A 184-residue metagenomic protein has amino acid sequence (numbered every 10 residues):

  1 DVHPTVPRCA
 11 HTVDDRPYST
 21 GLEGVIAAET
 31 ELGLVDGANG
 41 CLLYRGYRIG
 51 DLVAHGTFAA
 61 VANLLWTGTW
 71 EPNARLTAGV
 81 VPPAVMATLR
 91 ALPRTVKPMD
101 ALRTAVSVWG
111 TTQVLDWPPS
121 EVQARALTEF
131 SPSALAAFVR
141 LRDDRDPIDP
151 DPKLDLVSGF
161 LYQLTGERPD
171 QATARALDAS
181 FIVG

Functional and structural regions predicted by a protein language model:
H3-G184: Hydrophobic alpha-helical bundle cores within soluble ligand-binding/oligomerization subdomains
